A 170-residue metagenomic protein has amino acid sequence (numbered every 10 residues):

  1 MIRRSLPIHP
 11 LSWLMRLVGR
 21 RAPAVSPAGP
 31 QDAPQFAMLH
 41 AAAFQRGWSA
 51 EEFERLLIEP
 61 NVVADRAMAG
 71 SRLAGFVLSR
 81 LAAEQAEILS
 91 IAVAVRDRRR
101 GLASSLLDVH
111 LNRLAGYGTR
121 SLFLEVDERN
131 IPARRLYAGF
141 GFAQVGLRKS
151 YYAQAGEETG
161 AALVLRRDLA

Functional and structural regions predicted by a protein language model:
I2-R3, P10-R21, P27-R98, S104-Y117 (+1 more regions): Acetyl-CoA-dependent GNAT
H9-S12, F123-E125, A138, A143-G160: Conserved catalytic-core motifs of GNAT/GCN5-like acyltransferases
V25, V126: Conserved SAM-binding loop
E54, S71, E128, Y151-Y152: Conserved beta-strand edge residues that scaffold enzyme active sites
E87-S90, E125, L136: Residue-level recognition of specific faces of alpha-helices
V93, D127-E128: Short amphipathic helical patch at the helix-1/turn junction of helix-turn-helix
L107, N130-A133, S150-G156: Short glycine/proline-centered loop/turn elements that form peptide/ligand docking sites
